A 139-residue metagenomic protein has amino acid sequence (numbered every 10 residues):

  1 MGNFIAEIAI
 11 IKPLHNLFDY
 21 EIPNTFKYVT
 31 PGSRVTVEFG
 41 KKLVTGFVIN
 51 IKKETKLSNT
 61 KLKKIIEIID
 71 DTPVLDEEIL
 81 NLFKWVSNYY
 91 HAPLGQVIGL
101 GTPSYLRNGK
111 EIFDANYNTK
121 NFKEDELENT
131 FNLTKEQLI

Functional and structural regions predicted by a protein language model:
M1-I139: Accessory, non-ATPase domains that flank or precede helicase/AAA+ motor cores in DNA-metabolism machines
